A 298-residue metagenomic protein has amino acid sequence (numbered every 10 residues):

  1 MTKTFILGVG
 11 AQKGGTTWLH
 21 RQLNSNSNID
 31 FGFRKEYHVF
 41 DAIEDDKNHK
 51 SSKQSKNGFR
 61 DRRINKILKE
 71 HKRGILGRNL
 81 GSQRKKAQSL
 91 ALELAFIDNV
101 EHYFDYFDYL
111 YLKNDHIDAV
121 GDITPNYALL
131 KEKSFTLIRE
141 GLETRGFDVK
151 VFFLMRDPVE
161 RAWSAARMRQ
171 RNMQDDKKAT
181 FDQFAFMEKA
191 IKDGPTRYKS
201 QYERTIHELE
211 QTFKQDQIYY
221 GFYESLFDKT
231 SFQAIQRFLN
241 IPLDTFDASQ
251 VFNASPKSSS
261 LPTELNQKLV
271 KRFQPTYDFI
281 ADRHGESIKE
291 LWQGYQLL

Functional and structural regions predicted by a protein language model:
M1-I117, D122-T124, N172, A179-F184: PAPS-dependent sulfotransferase catalytic core
V9-Q12, L92-F96, N126-K131, G194-Y202 (+2 more regions): Aromatic-acidic/polar surface patches that form glycan- and anion
T17-H20, F31, V39-D41, K47-H49 (+5 more regions): Short catalytic/ligand-binding loop motif for oxyanion handling, primarily in non-cytosolic enzymes, centered on
R34-H38, A42, F152-R156, F186 (+2 more regions): The conserved 3'-phosphoadenosine-5'-phosphosulfate
K86-L94, D122-L129, F184-Y198, F252-Q267: Surface-exposed cleft-lining segments at the edges of enzyme active sites
V100-F107, F135-R139, I206-H207, Y277: Generic structural signal for well-ordered alpha-helices, preferentially at hydrophobic/aromatic core positions
L130-V151: ATP-dependent NMP and nucleoside kinases share a basic, alpha-helical "lid"
R145-M168, E224: Conserved phosphate-donor/acceptor-positioning beta-strand/loop module used by diverse small-molecule
